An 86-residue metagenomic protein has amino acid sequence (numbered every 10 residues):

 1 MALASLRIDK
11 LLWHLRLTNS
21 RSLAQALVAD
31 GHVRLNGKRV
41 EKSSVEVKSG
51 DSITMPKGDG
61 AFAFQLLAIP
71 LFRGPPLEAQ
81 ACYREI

Functional and structural regions predicted by a protein language model:
M1-K10, H14, R21-A26, R34-I86: Strongly charged
G31: Glycine-centered, phosphate/nucleic-acid-interacting loop/turn motifs that mediate DNA/RNA or nucleotide
